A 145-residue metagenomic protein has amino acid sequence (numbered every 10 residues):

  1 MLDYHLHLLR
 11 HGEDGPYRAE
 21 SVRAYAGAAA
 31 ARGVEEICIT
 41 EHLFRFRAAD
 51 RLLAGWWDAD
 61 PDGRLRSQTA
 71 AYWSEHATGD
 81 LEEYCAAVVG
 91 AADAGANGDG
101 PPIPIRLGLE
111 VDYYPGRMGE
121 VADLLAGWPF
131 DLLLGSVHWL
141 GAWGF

Functional and structural regions predicted by a protein language model:
M1-D112: An N-terminally biased module of ancient metal coordination in phosphate/nucleic-acid-related enzymes
I39, F130-L140: Non-cysteine beta-strand/loop elements that form the S-adenosyl-L-methionine
D80, L125-A126: Generic detector of ordered secondary-structure context
E83, W128-P129: Generic structural microfeature
A86-V89, D93, G119, D131-G135: A broadly conserved amphipathic alpha-helix scaffold signal in soluble, globular proteins
G95, G127-W128: Acidic-histidine catalytic/liganding microenvironments
P115-L125: Distinct, well-ordered alpha-helical segments
A142-F145: Acidic/polar active-site rim loop that often engages polyanionic ligands
